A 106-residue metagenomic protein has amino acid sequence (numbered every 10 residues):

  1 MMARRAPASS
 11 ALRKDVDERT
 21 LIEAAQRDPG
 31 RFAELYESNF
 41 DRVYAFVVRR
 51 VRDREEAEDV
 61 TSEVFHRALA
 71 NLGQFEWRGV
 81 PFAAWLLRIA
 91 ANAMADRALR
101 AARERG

Functional and structural regions predicted by a protein language model:
M1-G30, E34-S38, A98, A102-G106: Intrinsic, short, N-terminal disordered tails of RNA polymerase sigma-factor systems
R19-T20, G30, A45, A70 (+1 more regions): Positions in alpha-helical segments
Q26-E34, Y44-E63, W77-R78: Short, charged helix-capping/linker segments at alpha-helix termini
N39-V43, A90: Hydrophobic/aromatic residues within well-ordered alpha-helical segments
D59-H66, V80-N92: Structural recognition of an alpha-helix C-terminal capping motif at a helix-to-coil junction
A70-W77, R88-G106: Arg/Lys-rich amphipathic alpha helix in sigma70-family domain 2
